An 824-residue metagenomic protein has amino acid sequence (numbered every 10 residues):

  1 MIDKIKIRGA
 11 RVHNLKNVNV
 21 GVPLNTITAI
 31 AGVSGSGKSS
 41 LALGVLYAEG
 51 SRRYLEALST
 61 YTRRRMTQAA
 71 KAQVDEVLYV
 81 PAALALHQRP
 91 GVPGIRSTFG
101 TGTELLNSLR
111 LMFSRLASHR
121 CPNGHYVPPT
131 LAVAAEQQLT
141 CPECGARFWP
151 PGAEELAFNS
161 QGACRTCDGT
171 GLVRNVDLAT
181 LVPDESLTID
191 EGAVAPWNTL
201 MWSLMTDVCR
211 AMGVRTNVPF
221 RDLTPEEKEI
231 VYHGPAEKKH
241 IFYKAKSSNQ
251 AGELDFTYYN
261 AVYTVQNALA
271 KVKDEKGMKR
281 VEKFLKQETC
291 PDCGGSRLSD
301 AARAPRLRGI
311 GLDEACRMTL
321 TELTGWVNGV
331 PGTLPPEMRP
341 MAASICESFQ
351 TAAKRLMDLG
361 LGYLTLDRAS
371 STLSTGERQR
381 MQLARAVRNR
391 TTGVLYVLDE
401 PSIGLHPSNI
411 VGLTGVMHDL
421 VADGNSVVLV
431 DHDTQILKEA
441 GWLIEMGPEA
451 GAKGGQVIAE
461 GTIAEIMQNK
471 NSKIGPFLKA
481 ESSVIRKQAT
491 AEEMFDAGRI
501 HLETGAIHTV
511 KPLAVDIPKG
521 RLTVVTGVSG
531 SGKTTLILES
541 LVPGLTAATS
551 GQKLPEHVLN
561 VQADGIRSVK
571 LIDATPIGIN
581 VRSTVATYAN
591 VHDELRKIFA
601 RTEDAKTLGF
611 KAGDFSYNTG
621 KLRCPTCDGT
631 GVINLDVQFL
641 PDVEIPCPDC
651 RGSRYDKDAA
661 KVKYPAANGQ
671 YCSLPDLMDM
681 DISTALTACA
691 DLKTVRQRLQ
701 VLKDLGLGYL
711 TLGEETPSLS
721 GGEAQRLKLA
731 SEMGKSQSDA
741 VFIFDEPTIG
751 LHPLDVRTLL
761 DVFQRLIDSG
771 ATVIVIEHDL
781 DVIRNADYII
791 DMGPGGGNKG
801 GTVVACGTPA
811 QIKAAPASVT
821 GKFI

Functional and structural regions predicted by a protein language model:
M1-I824: Conserved phosphate-binding elements of NTP-dependent enzyme cores
